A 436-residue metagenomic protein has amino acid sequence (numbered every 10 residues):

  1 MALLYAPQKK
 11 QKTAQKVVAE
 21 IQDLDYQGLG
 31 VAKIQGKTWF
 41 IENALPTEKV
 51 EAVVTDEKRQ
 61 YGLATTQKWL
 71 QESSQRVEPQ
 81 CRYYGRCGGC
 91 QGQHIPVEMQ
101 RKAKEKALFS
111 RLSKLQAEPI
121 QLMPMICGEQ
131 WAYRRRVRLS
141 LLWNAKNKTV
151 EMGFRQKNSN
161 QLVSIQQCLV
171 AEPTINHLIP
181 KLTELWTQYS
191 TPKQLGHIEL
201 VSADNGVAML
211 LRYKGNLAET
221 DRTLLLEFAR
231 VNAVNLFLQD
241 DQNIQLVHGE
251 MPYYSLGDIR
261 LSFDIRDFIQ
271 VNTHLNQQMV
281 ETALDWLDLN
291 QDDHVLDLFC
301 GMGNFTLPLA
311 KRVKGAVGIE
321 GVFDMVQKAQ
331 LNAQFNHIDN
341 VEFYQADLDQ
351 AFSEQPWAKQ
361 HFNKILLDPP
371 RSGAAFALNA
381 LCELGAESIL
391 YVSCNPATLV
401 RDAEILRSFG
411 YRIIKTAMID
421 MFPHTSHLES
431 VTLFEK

Functional and structural regions predicted by a protein language model:
M1-P79, Y83, E342-F343: Terminal RNA-binding accessory module
L3-V18, D23-Y26, K214-K436: Rossmann-like S-adenosyl-L-methionine
G30-Q35, G153-Q156, A329: Short, acidic/hydrophobic/Gly-rich beta-strand patch recurrent on exposed beta strands that often constitutes part
E51-V53, R138, L296: Hydrophobic beta-strand signal
V54-D56, L141-A145, S202, D420 (+1 more regions): Short, low-complexity Ser/Thr-rich regulatory SLiMs
Q67-P79, G85-L195: Extended interfacial segments that mediate partner engagement and assembly in macromolecular machines
M123-Q130, G196-L200, D241-I244, M418-M421: Short, solvent-exposed loop/turn elements at beta->coil junctions and helix N-caps that rim active or binding pockets
